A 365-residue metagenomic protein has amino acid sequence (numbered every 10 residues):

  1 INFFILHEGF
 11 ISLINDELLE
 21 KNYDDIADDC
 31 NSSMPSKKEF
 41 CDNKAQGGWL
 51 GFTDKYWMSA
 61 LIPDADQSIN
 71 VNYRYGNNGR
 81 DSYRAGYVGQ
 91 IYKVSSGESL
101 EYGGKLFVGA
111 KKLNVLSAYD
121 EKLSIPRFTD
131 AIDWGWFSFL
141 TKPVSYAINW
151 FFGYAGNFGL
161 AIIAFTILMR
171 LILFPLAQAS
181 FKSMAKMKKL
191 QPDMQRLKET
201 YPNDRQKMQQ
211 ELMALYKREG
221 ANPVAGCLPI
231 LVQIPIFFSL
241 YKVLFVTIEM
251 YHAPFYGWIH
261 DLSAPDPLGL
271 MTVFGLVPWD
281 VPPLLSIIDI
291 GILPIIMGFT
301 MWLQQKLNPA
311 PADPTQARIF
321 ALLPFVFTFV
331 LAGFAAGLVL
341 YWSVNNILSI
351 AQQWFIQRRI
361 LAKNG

Functional and structural regions predicted by a protein language model:
I1-P126: Soluble non-transmembrane domains of integral membrane proteins
G97, L171-F238, T300-A332, I347-G365: Membrane-interface amphipathic helices and adjacent TM-edge segments
F107-A161, A253-I290: Interfacial loop/helix-cap signal at membrane boundaries in integral membrane proteins
F152-I172, F320-L323: Membrane-interface motifs of alpha-helical transmembrane segments
A155-F158, F329-V339: Transmembrane helix interruption/hinge and helix-loop junction motifs
L240-T315, F320, P324, V330: Long, His/Glu/Asp-enriched segments that create or flank divalent metal/ion-associated functional microenvironments
P294, G337-N346: Hydrophobic core segments of alpha-helical transmembrane domains in multi-pass membrane proteins
